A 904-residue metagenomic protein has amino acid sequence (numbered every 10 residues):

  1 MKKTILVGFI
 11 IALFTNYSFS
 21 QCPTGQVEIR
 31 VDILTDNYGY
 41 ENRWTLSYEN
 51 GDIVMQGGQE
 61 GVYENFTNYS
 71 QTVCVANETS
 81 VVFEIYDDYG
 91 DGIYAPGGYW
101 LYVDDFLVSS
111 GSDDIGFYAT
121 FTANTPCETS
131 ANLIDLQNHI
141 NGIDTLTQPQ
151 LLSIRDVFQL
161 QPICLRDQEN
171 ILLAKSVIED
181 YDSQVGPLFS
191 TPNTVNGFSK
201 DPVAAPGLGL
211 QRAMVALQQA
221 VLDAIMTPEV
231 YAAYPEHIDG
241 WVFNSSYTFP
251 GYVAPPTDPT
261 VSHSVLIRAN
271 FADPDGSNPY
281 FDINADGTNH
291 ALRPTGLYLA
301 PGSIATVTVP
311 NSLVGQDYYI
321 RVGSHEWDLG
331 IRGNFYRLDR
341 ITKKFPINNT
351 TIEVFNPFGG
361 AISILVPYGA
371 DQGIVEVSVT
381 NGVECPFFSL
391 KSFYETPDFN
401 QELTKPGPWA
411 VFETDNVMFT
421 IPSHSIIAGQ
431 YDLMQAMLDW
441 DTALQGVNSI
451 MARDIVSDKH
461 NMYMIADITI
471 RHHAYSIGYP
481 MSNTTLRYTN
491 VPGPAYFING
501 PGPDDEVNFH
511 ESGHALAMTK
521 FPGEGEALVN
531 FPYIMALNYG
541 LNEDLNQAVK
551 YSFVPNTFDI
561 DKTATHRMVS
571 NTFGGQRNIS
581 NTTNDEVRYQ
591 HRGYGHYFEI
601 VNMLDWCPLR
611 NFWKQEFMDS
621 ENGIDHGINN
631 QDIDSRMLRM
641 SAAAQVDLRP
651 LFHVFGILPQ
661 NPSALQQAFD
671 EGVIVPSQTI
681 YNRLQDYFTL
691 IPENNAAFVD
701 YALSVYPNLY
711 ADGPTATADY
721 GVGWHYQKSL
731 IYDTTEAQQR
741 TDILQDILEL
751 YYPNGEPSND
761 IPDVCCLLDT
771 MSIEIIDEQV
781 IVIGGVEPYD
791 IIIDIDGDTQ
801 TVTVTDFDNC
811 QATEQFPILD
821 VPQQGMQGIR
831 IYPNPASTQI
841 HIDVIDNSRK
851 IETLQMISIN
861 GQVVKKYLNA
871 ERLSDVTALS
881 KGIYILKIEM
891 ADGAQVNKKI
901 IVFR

Functional and structural regions predicted by a protein language model:
N16-F19, D794-T799, T803-F807, P817 (+2 more regions): C-terminal outer-membrane/trafficking sorting elements
Q21-P126: Loop and turn regions of beta-sandwich accessory domains that flank beta-strands and are enriched in small/polar
D36-Y38, G785-E787, N847-S848: Short glycine/proline-centered coil/turn motifs in the loop regions of extracellular beta-sandwich domains
Y94-L107, Y368-D415: Exposed low-complexity, polar/acidic, P/S/T/G-rich flexible segments that act as propeptides, protease-susceptible
C127-I140, N629-L768, V821: Beta/coil-rich, acidic/histidine-enriched accessory regions frequently appended to metallopeptidases
A233-P386: Beta-strand-enriched, solvent-exposed domains that form extended recognition/catalytic surfaces
F399-N602, F612: Catalytic cores of extracellular degradative/oxidative enzymes
F419, D561-A664, G672-Q685: Active-site-proximal alpha-helical
